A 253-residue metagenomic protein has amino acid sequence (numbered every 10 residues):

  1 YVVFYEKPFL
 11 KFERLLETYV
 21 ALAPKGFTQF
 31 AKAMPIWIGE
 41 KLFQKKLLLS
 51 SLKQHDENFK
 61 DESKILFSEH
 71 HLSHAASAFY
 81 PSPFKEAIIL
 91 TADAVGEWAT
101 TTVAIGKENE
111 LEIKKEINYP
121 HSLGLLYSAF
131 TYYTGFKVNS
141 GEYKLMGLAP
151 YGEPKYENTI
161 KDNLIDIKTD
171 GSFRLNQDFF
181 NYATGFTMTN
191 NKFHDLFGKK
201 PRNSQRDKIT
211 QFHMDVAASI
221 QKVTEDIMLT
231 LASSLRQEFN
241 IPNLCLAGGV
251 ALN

Functional and structural regions predicted by a protein language model:
Y1-N253: Short acidic/glycine-rich loops and adjacent helix/strand connectors that line catalytic pockets where negatively
